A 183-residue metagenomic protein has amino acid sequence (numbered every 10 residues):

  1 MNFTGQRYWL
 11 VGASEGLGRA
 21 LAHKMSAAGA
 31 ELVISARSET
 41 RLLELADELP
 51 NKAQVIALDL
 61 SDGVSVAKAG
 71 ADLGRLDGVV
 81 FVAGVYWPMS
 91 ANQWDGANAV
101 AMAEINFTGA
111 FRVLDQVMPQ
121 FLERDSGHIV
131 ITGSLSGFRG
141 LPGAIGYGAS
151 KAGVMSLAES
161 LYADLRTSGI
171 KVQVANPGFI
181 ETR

Functional and structural regions predicted by a protein language model:
S14-E15: Conserved glycine-rich cofactor-binding loop
A30-L45: Conserved glycine-rich Rossmann-like NAD(P)H-binding loop of the short-chain dehydrogenase/reductase
S90-N92, N98-A103: Substrate-binding pocket helix/loop in short-chain dehydrogenase/reductase
N92, L141-I145: Active-site loop immediately N-terminal to the catalytic Tyr-X3-Lys motif of short-chain dehydrogenase/reductase
L114, S150: Active-site helix of classical SDR
P119, A163-D164: Alpha-helical segment proximal to the catalytic Tyr-Lys
S134: Residue(s) in the substrate-gating loop at a strand-loop-helix junction that position the organic substrate next
